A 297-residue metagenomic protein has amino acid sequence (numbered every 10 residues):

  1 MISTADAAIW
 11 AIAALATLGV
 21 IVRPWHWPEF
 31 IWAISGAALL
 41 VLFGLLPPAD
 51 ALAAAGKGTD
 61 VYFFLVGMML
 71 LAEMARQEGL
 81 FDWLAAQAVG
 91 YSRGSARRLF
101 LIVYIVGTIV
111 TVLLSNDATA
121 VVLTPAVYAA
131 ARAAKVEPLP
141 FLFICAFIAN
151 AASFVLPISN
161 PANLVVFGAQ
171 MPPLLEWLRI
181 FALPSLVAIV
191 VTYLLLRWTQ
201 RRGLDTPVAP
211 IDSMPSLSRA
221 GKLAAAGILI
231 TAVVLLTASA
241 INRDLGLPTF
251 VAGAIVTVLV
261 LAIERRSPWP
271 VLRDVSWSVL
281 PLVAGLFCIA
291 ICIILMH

Functional and structural regions predicted by a protein language model:
M1-A5, P24-W27, D50-V61, L174-P184 (+3 more regions): Interfacial loop-to-helix junctions that mark the boundaries of transmembrane helices in multi-pass membrane
M1-I12, A86, G90-R93, W198-I230 (+2 more regions): Intrinsically disordered, low-complexity non-transmembrane regions of multi-pass membrane transporters
M1-I12, G58-L70, N116-A120, A151-F154 (+2 more regions): Structural signature of hydrophobic alpha-helical transmembrane segments
A7-A11, I31-S35, Y62-F63, R97-I105 (+7 more regions): Hydrophobic alpha-helical transmembrane segments
P48-P140, S278-H297: Membrane-embedded alpha-helical segments and adjacent helix-loop junctions characteristic of multi-pass solute
V103, I230-H297: Transmembrane helical segments that form the transport core of multi-pass membrane transport proteins
T111-V122, P138-M171, T192-R197: Alpha-helical transmembrane segments and, especially, the helix-loop junctions at the ends of these helices
V136, V155, L175-R219, L223: Juxtamembrane and boundary regions of transmembrane helices in multi-pass small-molecule transporters and channels
